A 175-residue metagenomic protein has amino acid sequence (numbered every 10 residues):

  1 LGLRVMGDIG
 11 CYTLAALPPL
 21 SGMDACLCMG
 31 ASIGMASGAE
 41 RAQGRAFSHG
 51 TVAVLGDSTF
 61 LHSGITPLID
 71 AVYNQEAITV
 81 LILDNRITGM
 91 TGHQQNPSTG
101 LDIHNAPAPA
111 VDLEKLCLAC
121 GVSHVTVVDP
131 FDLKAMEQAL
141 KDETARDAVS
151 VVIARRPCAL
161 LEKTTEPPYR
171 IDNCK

Functional and structural regions predicted by a protein language model:
L1, E40, V72, P168-K175: Cysteine-centered iron-sulfur cluster-binding motifs in ferredoxin-type domains/subunits of redox enzymes
L1-L17: Cofactor-pocket helix-loop regions in the catalytic cores of large enzyme subunits
D8, V54-G56, A154: Short His-Asn-centered micro-motif
C11, N85-I87, F131-D132, R155-A159: Glycine-rich beta-alpha junction loops
A16-S150, T164: Thiamine diphosphate
D142-K175: Glycine/aspartate-rich loop-and-adjacent alpha/beta segment that forms the canonical ThDP
